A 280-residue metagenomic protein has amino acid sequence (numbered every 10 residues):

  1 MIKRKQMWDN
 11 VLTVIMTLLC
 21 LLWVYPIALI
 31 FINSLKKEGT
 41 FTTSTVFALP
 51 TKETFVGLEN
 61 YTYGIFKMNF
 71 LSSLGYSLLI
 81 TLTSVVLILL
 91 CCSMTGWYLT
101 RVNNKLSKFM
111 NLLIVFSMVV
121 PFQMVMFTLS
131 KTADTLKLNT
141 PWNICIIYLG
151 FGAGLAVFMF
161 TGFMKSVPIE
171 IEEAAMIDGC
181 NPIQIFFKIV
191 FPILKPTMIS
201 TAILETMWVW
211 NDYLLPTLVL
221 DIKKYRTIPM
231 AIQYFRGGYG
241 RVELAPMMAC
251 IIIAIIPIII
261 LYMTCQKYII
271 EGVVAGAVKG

Functional and structural regions predicted by a protein language model:
I2-G280: A structural signal for multi-pass alpha-helical bundles of membrane permease subunits that mediate small-molecule
